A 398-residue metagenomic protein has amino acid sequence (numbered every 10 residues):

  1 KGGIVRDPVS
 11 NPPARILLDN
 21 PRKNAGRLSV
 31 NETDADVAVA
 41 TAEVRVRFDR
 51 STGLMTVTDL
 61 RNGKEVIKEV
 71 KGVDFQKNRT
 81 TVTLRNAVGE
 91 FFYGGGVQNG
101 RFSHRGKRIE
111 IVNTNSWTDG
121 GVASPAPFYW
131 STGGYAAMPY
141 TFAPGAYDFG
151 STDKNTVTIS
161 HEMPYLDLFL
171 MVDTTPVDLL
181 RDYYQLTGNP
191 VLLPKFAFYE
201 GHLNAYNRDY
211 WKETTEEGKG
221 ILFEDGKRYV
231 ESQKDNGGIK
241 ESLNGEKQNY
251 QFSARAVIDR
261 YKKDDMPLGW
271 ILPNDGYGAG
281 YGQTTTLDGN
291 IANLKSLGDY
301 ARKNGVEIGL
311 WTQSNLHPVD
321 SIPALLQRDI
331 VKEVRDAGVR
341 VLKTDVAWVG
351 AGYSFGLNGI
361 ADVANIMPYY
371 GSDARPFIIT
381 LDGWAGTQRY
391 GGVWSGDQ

Functional and structural regions predicted by a protein language model:
K1-L203, T214, D235-G245, N249-A254 (+4 more regions): N-terminal accessory segment at the very beginning of proteins
D7-D19, E69, P267-Q398: Aromatic- and carboxylate-enriched substrate-binding clefts and catalytic-loop regions of carbohydrate-active enzymes
D119, R260-K262, E333, G338: A general structural signal for stabilizing positions within well-ordered secondary structure
G120-G121, T158-I159, D209-G220, G289-I291 (+1 more regions): Short, charged low-complexity intrinsically disordered segments located at boundaries of structured domains
Y147-T156, N207, T214-G238, I291-E307 (+2 more regions): Short, charge-rich amphipathic segments
L186, R260, D264, I366-Y369: Structured segments of extracytoplasmic/periplasmic soluble domains in secreted or envelope-associated proteins
F198-G245, I258-R260, D264, I271-D288 (+1 more regions): Aromatic-lined carbohydrate-binding surfaces of glycoside hydrolases
